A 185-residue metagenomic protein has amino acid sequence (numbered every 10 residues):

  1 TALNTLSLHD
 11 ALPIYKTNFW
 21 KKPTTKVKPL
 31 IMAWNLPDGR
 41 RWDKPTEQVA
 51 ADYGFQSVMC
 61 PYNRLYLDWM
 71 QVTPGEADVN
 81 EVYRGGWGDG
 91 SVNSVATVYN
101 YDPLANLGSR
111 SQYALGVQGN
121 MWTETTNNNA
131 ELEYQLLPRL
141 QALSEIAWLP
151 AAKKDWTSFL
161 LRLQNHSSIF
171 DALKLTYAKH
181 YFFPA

Functional and structural regions predicted by a protein language model:
T1-D10: Single conserved hydrophobic/aromatic residue that forms the stacking wall/gate of nucleotide- or nucleobase-binding
Y15-A185: Flexible, acidic glycine-rich loops studded with aromatic residues
